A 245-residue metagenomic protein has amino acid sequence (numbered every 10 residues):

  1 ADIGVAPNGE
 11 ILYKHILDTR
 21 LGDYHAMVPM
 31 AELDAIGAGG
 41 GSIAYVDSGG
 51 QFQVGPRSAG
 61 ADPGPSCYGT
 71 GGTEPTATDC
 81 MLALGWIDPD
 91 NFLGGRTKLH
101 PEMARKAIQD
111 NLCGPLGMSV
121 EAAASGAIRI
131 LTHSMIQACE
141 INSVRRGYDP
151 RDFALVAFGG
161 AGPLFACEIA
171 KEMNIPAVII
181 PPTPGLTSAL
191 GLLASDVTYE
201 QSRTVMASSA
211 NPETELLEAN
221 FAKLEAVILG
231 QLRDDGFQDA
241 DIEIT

Functional and structural regions predicted by a protein language model:
A1-T245: N-terminally biased helix-coil "hinge/interface" segments that flank
